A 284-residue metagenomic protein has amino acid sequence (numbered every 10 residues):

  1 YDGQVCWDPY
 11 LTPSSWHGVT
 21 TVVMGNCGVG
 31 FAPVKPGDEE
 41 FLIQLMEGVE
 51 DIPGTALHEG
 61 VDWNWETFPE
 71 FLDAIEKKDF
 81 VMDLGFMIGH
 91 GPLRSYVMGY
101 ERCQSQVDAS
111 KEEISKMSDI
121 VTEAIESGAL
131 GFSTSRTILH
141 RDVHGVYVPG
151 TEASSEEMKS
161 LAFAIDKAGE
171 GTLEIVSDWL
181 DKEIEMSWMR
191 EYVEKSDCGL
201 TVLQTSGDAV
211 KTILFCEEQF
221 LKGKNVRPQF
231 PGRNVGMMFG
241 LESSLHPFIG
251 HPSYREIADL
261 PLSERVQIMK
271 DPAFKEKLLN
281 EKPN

Functional and structural regions predicted by a protein language model:
Y1-D2, C27-G30, W179, S206: Acidic, glycine-rich active-site loops and adjacent beta-strand->loop/helix elements that engage anionic groups
Y1-V5, F132-T134: Histidine-centered catalytic micro-motifs
D2, E59, P149: Conserved aromatic-histidine-acidic binding/catalytic patches
W7-G131: Divalent-metal coordination cores built from histidine and acidic residues
F71-I75, V81, M87-Y100, S105-K111 (+2 more regions): Active-site neighborhoods of metal-dependent hydrolases
